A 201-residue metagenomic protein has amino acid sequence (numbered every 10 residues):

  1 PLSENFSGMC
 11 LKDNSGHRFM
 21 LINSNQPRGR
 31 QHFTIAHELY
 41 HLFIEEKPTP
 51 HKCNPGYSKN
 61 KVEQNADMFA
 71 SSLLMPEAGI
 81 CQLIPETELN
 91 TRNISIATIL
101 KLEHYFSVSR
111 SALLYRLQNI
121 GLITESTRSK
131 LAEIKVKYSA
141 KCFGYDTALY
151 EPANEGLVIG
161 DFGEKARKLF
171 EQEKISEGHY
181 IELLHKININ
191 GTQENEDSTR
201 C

Functional and structural regions predicted by a protein language model:
P1-C201: Active-site hotspot residues in diverse enzymes, especially metal/ion-binding acidic/histidine motifs
